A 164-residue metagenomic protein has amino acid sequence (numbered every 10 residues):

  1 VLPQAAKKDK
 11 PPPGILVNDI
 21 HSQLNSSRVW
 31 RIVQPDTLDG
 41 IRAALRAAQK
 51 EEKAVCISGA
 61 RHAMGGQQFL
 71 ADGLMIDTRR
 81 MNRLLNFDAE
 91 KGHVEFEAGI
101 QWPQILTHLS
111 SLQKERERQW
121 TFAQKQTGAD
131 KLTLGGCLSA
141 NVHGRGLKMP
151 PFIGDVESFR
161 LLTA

Functional and structural regions predicted by a protein language model:
L2, K7-S22: N-terminal regions that are enriched for targeting/export leaders and immediately downstream pro/stem segments
P13-V17, D77-T78, D130: Short hydrophobic/aromatic-rich motifs at helix boundaries and adjacent loops
L24, R28-T127, L138-G146: Glycine-rich N-terminal segment of FAD-binding domains in flavoprotein oxidoreductases, spanning the beta-loop-helix
F122-A164: A gly/ser-rich beta-alpha-beta helix-loop segment of oxidoreductase catalytic cores
